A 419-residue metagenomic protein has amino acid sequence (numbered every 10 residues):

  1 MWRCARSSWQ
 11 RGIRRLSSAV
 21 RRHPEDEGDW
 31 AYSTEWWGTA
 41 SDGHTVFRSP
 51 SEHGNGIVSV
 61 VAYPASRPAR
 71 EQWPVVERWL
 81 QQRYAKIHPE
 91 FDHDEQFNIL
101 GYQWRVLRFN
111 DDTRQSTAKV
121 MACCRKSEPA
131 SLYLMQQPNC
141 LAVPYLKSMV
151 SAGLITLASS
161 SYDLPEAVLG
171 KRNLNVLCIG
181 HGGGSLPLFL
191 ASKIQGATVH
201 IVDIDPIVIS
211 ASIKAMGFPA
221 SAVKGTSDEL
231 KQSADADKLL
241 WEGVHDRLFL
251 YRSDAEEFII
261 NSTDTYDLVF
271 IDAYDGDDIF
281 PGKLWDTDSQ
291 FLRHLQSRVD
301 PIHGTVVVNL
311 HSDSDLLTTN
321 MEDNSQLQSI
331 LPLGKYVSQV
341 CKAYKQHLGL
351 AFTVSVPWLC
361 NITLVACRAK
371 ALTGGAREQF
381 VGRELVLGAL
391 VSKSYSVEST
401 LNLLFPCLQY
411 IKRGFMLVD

Functional and structural regions predicted by a protein language model:
W2-C4, W9, L16-Y32, M121-C123 (+4 more regions): The AdoMet/dcAdoMet-binding core of the Class I SAM-like
W2-Q103, T117, P129-P138, P144 (+4 more regions): SAM/dcSAM-binding transferase cores
P64, F109-T113, G153: Short glycine-rich, polar/acidic loop-and-turn segments at beta strand-coil junctions
Y102-S127: A short, structured beta-strand/loop element
